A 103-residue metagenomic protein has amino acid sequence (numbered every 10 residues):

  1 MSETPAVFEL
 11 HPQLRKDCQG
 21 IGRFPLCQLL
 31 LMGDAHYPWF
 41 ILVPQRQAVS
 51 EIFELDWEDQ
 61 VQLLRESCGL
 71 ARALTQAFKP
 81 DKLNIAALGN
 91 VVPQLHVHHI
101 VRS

Functional and structural regions predicted by a protein language model:
M1-S103: HIT superfamily nucleotide-processing domains
